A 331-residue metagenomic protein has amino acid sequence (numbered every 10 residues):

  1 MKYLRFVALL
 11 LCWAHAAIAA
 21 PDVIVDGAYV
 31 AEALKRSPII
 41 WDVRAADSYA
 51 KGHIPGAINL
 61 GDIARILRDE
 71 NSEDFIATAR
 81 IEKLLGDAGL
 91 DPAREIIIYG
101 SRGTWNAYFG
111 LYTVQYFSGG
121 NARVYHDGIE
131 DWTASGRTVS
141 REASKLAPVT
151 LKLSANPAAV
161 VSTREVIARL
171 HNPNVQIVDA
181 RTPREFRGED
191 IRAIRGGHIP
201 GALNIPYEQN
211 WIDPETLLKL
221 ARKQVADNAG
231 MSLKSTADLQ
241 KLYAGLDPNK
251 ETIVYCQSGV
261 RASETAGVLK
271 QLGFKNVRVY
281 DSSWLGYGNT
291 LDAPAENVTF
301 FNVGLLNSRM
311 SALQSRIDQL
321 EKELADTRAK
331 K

Functional and structural regions predicted by a protein language model:
K2-L9: Sec-dependent signal peptide recognition, specifically the positively charged N-region followed immediately by
W13-A16: N-terminal signal peptide c-region/cleavage motif recognized by signal peptidases
A19-I39, A46-Q176, A180, R184-K331: Rhodanese-like catalytic fold shared by cysteine-dependent sulfurtransferases and DSP/PTP-type phosphatases
